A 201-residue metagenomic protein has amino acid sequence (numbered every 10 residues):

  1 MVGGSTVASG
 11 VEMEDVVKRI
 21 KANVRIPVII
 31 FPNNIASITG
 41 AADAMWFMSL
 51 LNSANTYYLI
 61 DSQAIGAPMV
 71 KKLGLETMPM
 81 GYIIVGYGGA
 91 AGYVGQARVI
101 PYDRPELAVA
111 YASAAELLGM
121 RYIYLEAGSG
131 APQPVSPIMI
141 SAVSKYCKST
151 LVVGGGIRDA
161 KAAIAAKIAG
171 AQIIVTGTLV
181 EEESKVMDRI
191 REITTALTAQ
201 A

Functional and structural regions predicted by a protein language model:
M1, P27-I29, A44, M80-I84 (+3 more regions): Structural preference for beta-strand elements that scaffold enzyme active sites
M1-D61: Metabolite-binding pocket within alpha/beta catalytic cores that recognizes anionic/polar moieties
M1-V7, A44, M48-L59, A127 (+2 more regions): Glycine-rich phosphate-binding active-site loops on the catalytic face of alpha/beta enzymes
G3, V94-I140, E181-E183, R189: Glycine/Thr-rich beta-alpha phosphate-binding loop at enzyme active sites
G10-N34, G66-M78, Q133-D159, I190-A201: Alpha-helix-loop-beta-strand connector modules within alpha/beta enzyme cores
I30, N34-F47, Y146-T176: Catalytic cores of alpha/beta
S37-E116: Conserved anion-binding
T77-I83, G88-G89, D103-A110, K145 (+1 more regions): Alpha/beta catalytic cores of nucleotide-metabolism and tRNA/nucleoside-modifying enzymes
